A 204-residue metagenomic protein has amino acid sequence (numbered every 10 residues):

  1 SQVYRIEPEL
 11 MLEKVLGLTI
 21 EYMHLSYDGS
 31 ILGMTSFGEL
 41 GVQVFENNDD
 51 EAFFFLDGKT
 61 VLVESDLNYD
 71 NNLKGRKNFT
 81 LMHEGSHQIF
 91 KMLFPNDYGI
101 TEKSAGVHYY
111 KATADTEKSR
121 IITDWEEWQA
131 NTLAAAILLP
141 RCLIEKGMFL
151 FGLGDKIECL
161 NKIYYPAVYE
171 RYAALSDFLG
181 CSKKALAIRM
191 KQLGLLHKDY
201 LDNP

Functional and structural regions predicted by a protein language model:
S1-P204: Active-site hotspot residues in diverse enzymes, especially metal/ion-binding acidic/histidine motifs
